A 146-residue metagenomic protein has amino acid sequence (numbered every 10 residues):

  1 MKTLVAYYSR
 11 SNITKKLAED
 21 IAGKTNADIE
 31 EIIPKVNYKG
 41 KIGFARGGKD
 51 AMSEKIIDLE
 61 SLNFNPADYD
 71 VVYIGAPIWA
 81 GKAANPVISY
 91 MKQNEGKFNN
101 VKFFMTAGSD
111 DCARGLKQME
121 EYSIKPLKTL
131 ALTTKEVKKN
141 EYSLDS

Functional and structural regions predicted by a protein language model:
M1-I74, G81-A83, I88, K92: N-terminal beta1-alpha1-beta2 submodule of the flavodoxin-like/Rossmannoid cofactor-binding fold
N37-I42, A113-R114, E136-E141: Short, charged, surface-exposed secondary-structure boundary motifs
P66, K92-N99, E121-I124: Short, conserved loop/helix-junction motifs that constitute active-site signature segments in enzyme catalytic cores
I74-G75, F103: Redox-cofactor binding/interface segments in oxidoreductases and associated redox assembly factors
P86-K92, K117, S143-D145: Charged helix-capping and loop-helix junction motifs
M105-D111, K135: Short beta-alpha junction loops
S109-Y122: Glycine-rich, charge-decorated loop segments at or immediately adjacent to ligand/cofactor-binding or catalytic sites
L127-S146: Glycine-rich phosphate/pyrophosphate-binding loop and the adjoining helix
